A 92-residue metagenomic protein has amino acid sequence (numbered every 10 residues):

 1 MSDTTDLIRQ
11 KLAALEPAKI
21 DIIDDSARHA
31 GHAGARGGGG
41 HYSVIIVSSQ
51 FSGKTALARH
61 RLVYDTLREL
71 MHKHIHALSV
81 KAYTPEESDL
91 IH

Functional and structural regions predicted by a protein language model:
S2, G53-L57: Ordered, soluble secondary-structure elements with a strong preference for glycine-centered loop motifs and nearby
S2-G34: N-terminal first-folded block
I8, I22, V44-V47, V63: Hydrophobic aliphatic residue packing
E16-A18, G38-Y42, H74-L78: A generic structural signal for short beta-strands and their flanking turns/coil linkers
R28, S49, P85-S88: Residues within mature, well-folded domains
G31-S48: A short, structured beta-strand/loop element
S43-G53, H76, K81: Conserved interaction-surface patches within small, structured recognition/assembly domains
L57, R61-H92: C-terminal structural segments of small proteins and small subunits
